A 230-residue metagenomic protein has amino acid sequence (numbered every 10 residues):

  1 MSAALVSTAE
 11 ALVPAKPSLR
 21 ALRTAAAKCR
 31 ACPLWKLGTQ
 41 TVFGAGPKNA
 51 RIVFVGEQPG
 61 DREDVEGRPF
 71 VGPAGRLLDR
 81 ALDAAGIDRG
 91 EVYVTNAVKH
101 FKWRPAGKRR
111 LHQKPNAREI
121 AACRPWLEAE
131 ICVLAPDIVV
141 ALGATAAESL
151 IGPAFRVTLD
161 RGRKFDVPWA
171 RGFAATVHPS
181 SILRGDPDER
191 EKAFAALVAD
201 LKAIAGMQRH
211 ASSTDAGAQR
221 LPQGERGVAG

Functional and structural regions predicted by a protein language model:
S2-R220, G224-G230: A polyanion-binding, active-site-adjacent surface
